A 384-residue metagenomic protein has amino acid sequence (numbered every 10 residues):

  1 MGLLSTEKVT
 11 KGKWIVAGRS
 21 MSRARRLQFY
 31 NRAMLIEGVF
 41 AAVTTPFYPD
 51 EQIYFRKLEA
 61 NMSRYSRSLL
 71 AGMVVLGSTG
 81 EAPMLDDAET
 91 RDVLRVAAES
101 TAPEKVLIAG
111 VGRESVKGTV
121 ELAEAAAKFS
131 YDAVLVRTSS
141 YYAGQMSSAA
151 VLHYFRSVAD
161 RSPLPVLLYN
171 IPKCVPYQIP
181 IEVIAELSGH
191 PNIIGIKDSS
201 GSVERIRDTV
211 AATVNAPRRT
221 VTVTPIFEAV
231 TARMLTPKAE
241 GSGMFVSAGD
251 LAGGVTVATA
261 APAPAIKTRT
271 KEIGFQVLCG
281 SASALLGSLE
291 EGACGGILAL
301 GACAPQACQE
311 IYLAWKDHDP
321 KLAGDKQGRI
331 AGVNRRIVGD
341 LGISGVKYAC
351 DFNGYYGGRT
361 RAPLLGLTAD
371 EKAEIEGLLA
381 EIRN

Functional and structural regions predicted by a protein language model:
G2-K8: Extreme N-terminal basic, low-complexity initiation segments that serve as generic localization/processing leaders
G18-A33: Short, Lys/Arg-enriched N-terminal segments with co-localized hydrophobic residues within the first ~10-30 amino acids
A33-Q178: Active-site beta->alpha loop and helix N-cap motifs at the rims of alpha/beta catalytic domains
K57-R64, D92, V96, H153 (+5 more regions): A non-catalytic, amphipathic alpha-helix used as a structural packing/dimerization or gating element in enzyme scaffolds
V111-G112, A143-G144, Y169-P176, K197-S199 (+4 more regions): Glycine- and other small-residue-rich loops at beta-strand/loop junctions that grip anionic moieties
D160, P172-G328: Catalytic alpha/beta core domains of metabolic enzymes, predominantly
I337, L341-N384: C-terminal extensions of enzymes
